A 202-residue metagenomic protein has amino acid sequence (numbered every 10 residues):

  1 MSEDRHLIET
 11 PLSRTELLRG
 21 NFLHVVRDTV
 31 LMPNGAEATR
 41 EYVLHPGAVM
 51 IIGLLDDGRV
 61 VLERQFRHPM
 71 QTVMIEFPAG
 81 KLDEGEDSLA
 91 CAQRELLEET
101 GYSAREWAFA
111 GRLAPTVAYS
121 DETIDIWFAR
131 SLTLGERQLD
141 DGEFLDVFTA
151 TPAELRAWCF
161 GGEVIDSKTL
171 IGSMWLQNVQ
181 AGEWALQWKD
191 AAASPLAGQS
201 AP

Functional and structural regions predicted by a protein language model:
M1-R19, D190, P195-Q199: Extreme N-terminal tail/first-helix region
L12-M50, D56: Acidic, metal-coordinating catalytic segment for phosphate/diphosphate chemistry, firing primarily on the Nudix
V25-R27, T39, E63, F77 (+1 more regions): Hydrophobic residues on conserved beta-strands that form the core of alpha/beta folds
N34, L55-D57, F66, A129-L134 (+2 more regions): Short loop segments at secondary-structure junctions
A38, G47-M50, K81-S167, L186-P202: Unchanged
P46-T72, E76-F77: A glycine-rich, hydrophobic loop/mini-helix early in the fold
G172-D190, S194: Charged phosphate-binding loop/patch that engages nucleotide di/tri-phosphates or the phosphate backbone of nucleic
